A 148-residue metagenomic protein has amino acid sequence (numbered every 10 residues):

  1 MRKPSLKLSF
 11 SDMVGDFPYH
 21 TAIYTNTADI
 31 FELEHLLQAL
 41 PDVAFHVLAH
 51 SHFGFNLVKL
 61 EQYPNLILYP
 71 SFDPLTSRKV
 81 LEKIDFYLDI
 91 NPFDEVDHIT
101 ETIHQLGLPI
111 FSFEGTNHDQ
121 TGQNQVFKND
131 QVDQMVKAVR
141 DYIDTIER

Functional and structural regions predicted by a protein language model:
K3-Q62, S71-P74: Conserved catalytic-core segment of nucleotide-activated headgroup transferases in glycan assembly
Y24-T27, L68-S71, D94, N129-D133: Conserved phosphate-coordination/catalytic loops
L36, V80, T102: Hydrophobic/aromatic ligand-binding patch that stacks against planar heteroaromatic rings of cofactors or nucleotides
V43, P64-L66, L108: A structural micro-motif
H50-S51, L66-V80, D94-V96: Conserved active-site histidine-acidic residue motif and adjacent donor-binding/catalytic loop of glycosyltransferases
E61-P64, E82: Structured loop/turn residues at beta-strand edges in well-structured enzyme cores
N65-I67, N124-Q125: Short, conserved active-site loop motifs that form the nucleotide-linked donor/cofactor pocket
D85-E147: Catalytic binding pocket for nucleotide-activated donors in carbohydrate/polymer assembly enzymes
